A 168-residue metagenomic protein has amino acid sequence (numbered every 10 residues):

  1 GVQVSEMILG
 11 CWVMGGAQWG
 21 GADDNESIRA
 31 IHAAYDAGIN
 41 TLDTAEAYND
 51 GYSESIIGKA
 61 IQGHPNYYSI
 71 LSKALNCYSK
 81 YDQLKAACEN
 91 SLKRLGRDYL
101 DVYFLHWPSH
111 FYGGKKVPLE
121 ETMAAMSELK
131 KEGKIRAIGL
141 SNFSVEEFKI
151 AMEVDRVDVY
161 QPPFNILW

Functional and structural regions predicted by a protein language model:
G1-Y68: N-terminal binding-site loop/beta-alpha segment at the start of enzyme catalytic domains that lines or forms
V4-I8, N40-T41, Y67-L71, Y99-F104 (+2 more regions): Structural preference for beta-strand elements that scaffold enzyme active sites
W12-M14, A45-A47, K73-C77, L105-H110 (+2 more regions): Active-site beta-loop-alpha junctions enriched in small/polar residues
V13-N25, S72-D82, F111-K116: Active-site mouth loops of central-metabolism enzymes
G21-A34, K80-L95, N142-I150: Short, acidic/polar
A33, A37, I56-H64, R94 (+2 more regions): Alpha-helical structural signal in soluble globular domains
L92-G113: Active-site groove signature of glycoside hydrolases
P108-W168: Beta/alpha (TIM)-barrel catalytic core signal, keyed to glycine-rich beta->alpha loops juxtaposed to Asp/Glu that bind
